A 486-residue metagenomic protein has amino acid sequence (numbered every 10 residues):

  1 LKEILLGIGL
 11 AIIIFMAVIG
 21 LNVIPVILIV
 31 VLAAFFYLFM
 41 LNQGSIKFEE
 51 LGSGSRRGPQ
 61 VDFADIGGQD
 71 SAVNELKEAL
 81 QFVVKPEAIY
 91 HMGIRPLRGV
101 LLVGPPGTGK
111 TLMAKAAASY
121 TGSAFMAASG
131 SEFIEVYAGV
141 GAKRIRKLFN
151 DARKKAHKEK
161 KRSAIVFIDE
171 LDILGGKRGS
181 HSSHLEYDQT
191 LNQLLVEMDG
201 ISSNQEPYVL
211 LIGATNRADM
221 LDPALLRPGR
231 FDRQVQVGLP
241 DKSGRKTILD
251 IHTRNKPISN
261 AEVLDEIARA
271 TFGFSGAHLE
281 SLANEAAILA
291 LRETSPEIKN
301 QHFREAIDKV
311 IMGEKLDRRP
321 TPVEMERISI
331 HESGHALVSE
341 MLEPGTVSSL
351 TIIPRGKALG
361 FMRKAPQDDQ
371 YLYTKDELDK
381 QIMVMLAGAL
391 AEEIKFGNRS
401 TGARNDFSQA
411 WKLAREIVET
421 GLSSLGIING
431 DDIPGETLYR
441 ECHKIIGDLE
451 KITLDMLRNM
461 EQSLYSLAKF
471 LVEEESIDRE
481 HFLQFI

Functional and structural regions predicted by a protein language model:
L1-L51, M113, R254, Q409-K412: N-terminal accessory segments that target, anchor, or regulate ATP-driven/P-loop NTPase machines and associated
R56-A268, S400: Walker A/P-loop NTP-binding motif of AAA+ ATPase domains
K85-M92, S203-Y208, E314-T321, P344-L350 (+2 more regions): Active-site phosphate-binding and catalytic loops of NTP-dependent enzymes
H91-I94, P106, K115-A116, Y137 (+14 more regions): Replace "in large, NTP-powered and nucleic-acid-processing enzymes" with "in large, NTP-powered factors and other
G99, I165, V323-I328, A336: Active-site alpha-helix of zinc metalloproteases
N204, P223-A224, V237-H302, R318-R319 (+3 more regions): Conserved C-terminal "switch" segment of AAA+ ATPases
A306-V310: Terminal C-lobe "cap" of eukaryotic-type protein kinase domains
R327-S329, A336-I486: Soluble catalytic regions of large protease machineries
